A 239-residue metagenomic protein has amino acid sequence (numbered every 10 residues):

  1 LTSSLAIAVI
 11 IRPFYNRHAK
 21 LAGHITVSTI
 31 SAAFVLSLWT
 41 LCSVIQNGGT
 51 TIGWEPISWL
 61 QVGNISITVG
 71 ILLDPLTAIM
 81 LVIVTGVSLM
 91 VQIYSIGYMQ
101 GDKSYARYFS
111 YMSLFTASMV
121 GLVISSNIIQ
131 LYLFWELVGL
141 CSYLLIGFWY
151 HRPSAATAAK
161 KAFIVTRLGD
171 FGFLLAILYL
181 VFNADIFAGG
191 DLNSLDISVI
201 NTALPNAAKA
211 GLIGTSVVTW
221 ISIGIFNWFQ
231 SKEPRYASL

Functional and structural regions predicted by a protein language model:
L1-L239: ...captures the hydrophobic TM-helix bundle architecture rather than a specific catalytic motif, and can also fire on
